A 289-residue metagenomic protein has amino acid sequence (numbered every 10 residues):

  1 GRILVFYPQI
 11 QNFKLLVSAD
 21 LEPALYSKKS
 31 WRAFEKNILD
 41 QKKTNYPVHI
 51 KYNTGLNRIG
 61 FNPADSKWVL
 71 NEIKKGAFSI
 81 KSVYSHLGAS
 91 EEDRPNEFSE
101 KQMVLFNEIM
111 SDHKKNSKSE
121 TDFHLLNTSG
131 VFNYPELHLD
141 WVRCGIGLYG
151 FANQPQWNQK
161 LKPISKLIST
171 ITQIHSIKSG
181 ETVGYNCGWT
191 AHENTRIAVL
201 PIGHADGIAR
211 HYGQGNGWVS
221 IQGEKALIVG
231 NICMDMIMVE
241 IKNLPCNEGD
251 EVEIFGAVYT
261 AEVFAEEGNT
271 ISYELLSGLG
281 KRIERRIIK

Functional and structural regions predicted by a protein language model:
G1-H124: Active-site-proximal beta-alpha core segment in soluble small-molecule metabolic enzymes
P8-Q11, L15, S27-R32, E100-K289: Active-site anion/phosphate-binding pocket segments in diverse small-molecule metabolic enzymes
